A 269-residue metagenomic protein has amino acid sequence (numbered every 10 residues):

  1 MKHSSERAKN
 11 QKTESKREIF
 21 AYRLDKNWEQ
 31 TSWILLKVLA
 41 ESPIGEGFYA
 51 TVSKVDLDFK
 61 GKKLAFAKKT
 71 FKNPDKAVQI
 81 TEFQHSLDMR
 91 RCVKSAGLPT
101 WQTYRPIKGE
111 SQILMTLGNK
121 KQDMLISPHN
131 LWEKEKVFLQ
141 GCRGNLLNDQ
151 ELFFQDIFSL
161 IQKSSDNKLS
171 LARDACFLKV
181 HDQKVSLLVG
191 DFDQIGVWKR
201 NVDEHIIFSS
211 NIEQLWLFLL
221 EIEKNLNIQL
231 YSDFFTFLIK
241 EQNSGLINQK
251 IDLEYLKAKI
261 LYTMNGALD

Functional and structural regions predicted by a protein language model:
K2-K60: ATP-binding glycine-rich phosphate-binding loop
K26, C142-K163, N167, H181 (+3 more regions): An alpha-helical support segment within catalytic cores of ATP-dependent transferases
W28-T31, D58-L64, L114, K121 (+1 more regions): Short, solvent-exposed loop/turn segments that connect beta-strands within catalytic domains and beta-strand-rich
K37-S42, E46-R91: ATP-binding glycine-rich loop module of kinase domains
V52-V55, Q155-K199: Active-site acidic catalytic loop and adjacent metal/ATP-binding pocket of ATP-dependent phosphoryl transfer enzymes
F66, P99, I113, L125 (+2 more regions): Protein kinase-like catalytic core scaffold
R91-F153: Conserved structural core of kinase catalytic domains
D149, H181-D269: C-lobe/activation-segment region of protein kinase-like
